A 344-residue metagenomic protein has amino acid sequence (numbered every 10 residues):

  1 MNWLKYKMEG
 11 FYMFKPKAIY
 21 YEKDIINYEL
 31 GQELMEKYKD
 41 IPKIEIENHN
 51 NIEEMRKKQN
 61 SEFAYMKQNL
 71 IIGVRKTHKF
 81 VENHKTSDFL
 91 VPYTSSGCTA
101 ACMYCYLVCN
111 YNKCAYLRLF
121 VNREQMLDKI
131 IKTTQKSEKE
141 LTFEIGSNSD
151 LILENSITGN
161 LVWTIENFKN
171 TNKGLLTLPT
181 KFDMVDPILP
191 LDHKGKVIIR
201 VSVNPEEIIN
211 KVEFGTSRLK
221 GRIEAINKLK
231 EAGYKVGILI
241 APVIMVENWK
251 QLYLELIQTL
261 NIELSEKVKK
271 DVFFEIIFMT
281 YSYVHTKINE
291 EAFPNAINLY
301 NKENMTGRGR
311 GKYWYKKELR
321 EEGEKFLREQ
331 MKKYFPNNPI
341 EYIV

Functional and structural regions predicted by a protein language model:
L4-G31, N261-V344: Auxiliary Fe-S-binding modules of radical SAM enzymes
F11-N60: N-terminal alpha-helical interaction blocks
P42, H49-S95, V108-R118: N-terminal [4Fe-4S]-dependent radical SAM core
I71-T86, M103-R200: Conserved Radical SAM active-site core
K129-K136, P187-D192, L219-A232, L327: Structured alpha-helical segments in the cores of large, soluble enzyme domains
E140-E144, L175-T177, K196-R200, K235-L239 (+2 more regions): Structural preference for beta-strand elements that scaffold enzyme active sites
S149-I152, D183-D186, V197-T216, P242-E247 (+2 more regions): Conserved radical SAM core fold
R222-H285, Y334: Conserved C-terminal portion of the radical SAM core fold that forms the substrate/S-adenosylmethionine-binding
